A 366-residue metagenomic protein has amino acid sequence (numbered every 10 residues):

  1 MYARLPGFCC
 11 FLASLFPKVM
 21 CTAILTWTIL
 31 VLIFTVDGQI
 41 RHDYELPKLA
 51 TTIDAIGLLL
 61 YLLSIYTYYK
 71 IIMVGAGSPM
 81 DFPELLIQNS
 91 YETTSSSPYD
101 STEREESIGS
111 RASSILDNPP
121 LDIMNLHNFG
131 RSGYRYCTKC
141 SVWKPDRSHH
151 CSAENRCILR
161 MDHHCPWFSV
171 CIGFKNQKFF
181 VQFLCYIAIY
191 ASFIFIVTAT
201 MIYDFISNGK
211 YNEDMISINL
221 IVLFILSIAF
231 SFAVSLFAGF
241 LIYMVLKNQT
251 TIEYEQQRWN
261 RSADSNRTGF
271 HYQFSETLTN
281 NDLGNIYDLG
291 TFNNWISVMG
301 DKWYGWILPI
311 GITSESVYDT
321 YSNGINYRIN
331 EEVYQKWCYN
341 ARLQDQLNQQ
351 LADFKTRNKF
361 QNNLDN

Functional and structural regions predicted by a protein language model:
M1-H164, F168-N366: Membrane-associated feature with strongest affinity for ZDHHC
